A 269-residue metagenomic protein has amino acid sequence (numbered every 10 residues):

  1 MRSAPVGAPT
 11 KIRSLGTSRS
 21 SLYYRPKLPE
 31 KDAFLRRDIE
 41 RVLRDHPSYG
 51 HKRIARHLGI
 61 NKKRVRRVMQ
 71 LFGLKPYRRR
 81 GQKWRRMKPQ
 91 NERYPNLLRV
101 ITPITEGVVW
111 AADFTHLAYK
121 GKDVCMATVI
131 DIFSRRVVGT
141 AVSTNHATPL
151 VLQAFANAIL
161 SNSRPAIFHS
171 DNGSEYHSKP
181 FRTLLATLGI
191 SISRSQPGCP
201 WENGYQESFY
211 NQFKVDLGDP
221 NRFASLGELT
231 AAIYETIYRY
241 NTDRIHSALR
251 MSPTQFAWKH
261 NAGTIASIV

Functional and structural regions predicted by a protein language model:
M1-T10, L15: Double-stranded DNA-binding cores of transcription factors and transposases
P5-G7, Y49, A224: Residue-level signal for the short linker/turn that defines the boundary of a DNA-recognition helix
K11-L15, L22, I39, I54 (+15 more regions): Mobile genetic element proteins and their domesticated derivatives, centered on retroelements and DNA transposons
T17-E106, C199, T254-T264: Basic, flexible linker segments flanking DNA-binding modules in nucleic acid-interacting mobile-element proteins
R85-P89, S170-N172, S178-R182, I192-V215 (+2 more regions): RNase H-like two-metal-ion nuclease catalytic core shared by retroviral integrases and related mobile-element nucleases
P103-V138, T144-H146: An active-site-proximal beta-strand-loop segment
K122, T140-N162, H177: Active-site beta-loop-alpha junctions of metal-dependent nucleic acid enzymes, especially the RNase H-like/DDE
A186-I190, Q212-V269: C-terminal domain-tail junction helix/linker
